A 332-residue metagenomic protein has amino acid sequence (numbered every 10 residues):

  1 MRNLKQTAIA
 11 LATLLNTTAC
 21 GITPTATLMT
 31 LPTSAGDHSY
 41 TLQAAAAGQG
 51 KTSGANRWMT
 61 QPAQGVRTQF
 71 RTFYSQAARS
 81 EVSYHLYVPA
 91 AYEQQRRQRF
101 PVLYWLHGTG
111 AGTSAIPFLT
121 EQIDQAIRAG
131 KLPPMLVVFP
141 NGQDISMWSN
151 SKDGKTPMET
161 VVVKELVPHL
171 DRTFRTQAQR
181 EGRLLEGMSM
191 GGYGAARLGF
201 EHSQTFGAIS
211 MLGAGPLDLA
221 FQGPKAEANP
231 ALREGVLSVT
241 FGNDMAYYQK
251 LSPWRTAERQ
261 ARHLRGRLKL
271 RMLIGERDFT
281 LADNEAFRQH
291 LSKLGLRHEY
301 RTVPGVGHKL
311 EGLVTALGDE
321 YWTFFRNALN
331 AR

Functional and structural regions predicted by a protein language model:
M1-A8: Bacterial N-terminal signal peptides that target proteins for export
A10-T18: Bacterial N-terminal signal peptides
G21-R332: Non-catalytic cap/lid and distal C-terminal segments of serine-dependent acyl enzymes
